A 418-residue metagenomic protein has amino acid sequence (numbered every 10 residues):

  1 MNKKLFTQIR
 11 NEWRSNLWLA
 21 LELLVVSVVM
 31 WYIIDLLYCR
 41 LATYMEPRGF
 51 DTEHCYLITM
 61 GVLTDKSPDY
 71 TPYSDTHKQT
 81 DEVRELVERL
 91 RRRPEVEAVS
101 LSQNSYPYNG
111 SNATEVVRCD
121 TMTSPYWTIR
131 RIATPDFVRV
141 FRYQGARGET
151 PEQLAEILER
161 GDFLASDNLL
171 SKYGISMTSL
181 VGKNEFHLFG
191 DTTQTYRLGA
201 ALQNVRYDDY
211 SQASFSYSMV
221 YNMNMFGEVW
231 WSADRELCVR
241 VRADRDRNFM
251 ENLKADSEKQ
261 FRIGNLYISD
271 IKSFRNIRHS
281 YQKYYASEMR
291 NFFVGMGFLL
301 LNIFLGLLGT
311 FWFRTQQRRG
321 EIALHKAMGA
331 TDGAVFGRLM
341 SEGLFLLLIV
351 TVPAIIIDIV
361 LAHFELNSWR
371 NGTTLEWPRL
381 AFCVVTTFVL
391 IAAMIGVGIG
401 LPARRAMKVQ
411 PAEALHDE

Functional and structural regions predicted by a protein language model:
N2-L5, T386-E418: C-terminal membrane-exit region of the final transmembrane helix in multipass inner-membrane proteins
K3-T7, L305-G343, K408-E418: Intracellular coupling helices
N11, F261-M296, Q317, A362-V384: Membrane-helix entry/capping segments
W13-C39, Y284-G320, L347-I357, L390-A393 (+1 more regions): Hydrophobic alpha-helical transmembrane segments of multi-pass inner-membrane transport and secretion
I34-P125: Membrane-proximal extracellular/periplasmic loop immediately following the first transmembrane helix
R40, I58, L90, V96-V99 (+8 more regions): Generic structural signal for small/hydrophobic residues in well-ordered secondary structure, especially within
G110-S280: Mid-to-C-terminal secondary-structure elements that act as membrane-proximal/extracytoplasmic interface segments
L299, G320-L366, F382-T386, L390 (+1 more regions): Transmembrane alpha-helical interface segments in multi-pass membrane proteins
